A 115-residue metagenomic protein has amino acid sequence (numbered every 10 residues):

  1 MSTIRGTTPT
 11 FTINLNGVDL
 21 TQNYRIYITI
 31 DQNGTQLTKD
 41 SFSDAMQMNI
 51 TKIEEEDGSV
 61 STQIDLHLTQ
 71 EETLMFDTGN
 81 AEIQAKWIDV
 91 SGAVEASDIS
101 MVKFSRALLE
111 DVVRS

Functional and structural regions predicted by a protein language model:
M1-S115: Contiguous segments within soluble domain cores/interaction surfaces
